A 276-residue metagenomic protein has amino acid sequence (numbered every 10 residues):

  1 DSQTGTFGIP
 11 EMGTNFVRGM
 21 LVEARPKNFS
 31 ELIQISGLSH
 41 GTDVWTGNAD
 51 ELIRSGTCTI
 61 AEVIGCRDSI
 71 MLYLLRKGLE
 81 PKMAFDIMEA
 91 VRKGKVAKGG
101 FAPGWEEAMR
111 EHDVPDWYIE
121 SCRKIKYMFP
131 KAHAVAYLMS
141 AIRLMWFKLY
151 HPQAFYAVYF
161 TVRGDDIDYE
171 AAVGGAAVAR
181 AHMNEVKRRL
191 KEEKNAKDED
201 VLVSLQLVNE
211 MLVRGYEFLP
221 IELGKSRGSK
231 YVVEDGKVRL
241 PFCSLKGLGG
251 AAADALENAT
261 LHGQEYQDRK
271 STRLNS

Functional and structural regions predicted by a protein language model:
D1-R273: Noncatalytic, beta-rich nucleic-acid-contacting surfaces in large DNA/RNA-processing enzymes
